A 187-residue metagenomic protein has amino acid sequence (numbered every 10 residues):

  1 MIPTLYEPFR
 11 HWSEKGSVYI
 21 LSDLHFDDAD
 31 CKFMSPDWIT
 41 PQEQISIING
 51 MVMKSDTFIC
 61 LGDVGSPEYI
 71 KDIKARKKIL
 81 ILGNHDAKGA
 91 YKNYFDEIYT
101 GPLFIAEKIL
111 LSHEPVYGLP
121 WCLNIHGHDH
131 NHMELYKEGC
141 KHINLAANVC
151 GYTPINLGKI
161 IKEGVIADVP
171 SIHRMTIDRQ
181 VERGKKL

Functional and structural regions predicted by a protein language model:
M1-Y69, A146-V149, K162-E163, R174 (+1 more regions): N-terminal active-site segment of His-dependent metallophosphoesterases
H11, M51, K71-I73, F104 (+1 more regions): Generic structural signal for beta-strand residues in well-ordered domains
K15, S55, A75-K77, P120-W121: A general structural motif
I20-S22, F58-D63, I79-N84, L111-S112 (+2 more regions): Active-site neighborhood of phospho(di)ester-bond hydrolases with catalytic His/Asp-centered motifs
K32, L61-R76, L82, A87-A106 (+1 more regions): Metal-dependent catalytic neighborhoods of phosphoester/phosphodiester hydrolases
I39, L82, Y152-I155: Short coil/turn linker and secondary-structure boundary residues
A90-V181: Conserved beta-sheet core of the metallophosphoesterase superfamily
L187: Metal-centered catalytic cores of metalloenzymes
